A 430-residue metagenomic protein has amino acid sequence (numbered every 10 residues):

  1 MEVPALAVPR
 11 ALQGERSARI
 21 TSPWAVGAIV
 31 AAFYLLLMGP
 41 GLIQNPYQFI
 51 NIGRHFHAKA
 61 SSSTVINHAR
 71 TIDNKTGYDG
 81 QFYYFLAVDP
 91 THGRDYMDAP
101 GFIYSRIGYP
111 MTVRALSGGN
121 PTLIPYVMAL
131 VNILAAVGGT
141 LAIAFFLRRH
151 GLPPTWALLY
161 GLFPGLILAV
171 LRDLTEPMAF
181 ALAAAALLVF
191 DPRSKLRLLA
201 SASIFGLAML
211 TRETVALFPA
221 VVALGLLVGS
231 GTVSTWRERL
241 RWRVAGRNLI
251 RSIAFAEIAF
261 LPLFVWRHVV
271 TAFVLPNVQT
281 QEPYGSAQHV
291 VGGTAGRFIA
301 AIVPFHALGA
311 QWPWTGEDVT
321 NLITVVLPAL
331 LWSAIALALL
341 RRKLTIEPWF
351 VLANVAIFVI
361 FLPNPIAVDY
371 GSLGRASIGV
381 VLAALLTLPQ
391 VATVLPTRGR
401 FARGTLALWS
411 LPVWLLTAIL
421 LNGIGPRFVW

Functional and structural regions predicted by a protein language model:
F33-Q48, V215-G231, R241-L337, R341-I357: Membrane-lumen/periplasm interface segments of specific transmembrane helices in polyprenyl phosphate-linked
T76-P121, G379: Short hydrophobic/aromatic helix or loop-helix immediately within or flanking a transmembrane segment in polytopic
R114-A115, V127-H150, S333-L337: Transmembrane-helix motifs of polytopic, lipid-linked glycan transferases
L123-V127, L141-F163, A181: Transmembrane-helix signature of polytopic, membrane-embedded enzymes that assemble or transfer cell-envelope glycans
A142, Y160-L162, A169, M178-F205 (+1 more regions): Specific aromatic-rich, kink-prone transmembrane helix
G165, A183-V189, L198-L227, I258: Membrane-interface alpha helices of multi-pass inner-membrane proteins
L171-M178, L373: Short acidic/glycine- and proline-prone juxtamembrane loop motifs at membrane-interface regions of multi-pass membrane
R342-P365, F401-L406, S410: Transmembrane alpha-helix segments characteristic of polytopic inner-membrane glycan-assembly/cell-envelope
